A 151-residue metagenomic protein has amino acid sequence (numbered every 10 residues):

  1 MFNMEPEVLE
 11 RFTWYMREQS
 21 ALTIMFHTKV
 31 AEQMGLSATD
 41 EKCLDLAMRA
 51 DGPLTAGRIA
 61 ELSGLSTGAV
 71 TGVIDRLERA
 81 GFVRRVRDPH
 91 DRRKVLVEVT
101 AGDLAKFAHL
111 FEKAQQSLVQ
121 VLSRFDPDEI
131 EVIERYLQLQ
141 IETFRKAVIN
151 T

Functional and structural regions predicted by a protein language model:
M1-M34: N-terminal leader segment of winged-helix/HTH proteins
M1-M4, D128-T151: C-terminal regulatory/oligomerization modules of transcriptional regulators
Q19-F26, S63, K106, L110-V121 (+3 more regions): Alpha-helical linker/hinge and terminal dimerization helices associated with HTH transcriptional regulators
H27-L65: N-terminal helix-turn-helix DNA-binding core of bacterial DNA-binding proteins
D45, T71-G72: Base-recognition residues in the alpha-helical recognition helix of bacterial helix-turn-helix
G68: Key DNA-contact positions within bacterial/archaeal DNA-binding proteins
V73-R76, Y136: Residues within the DNA-recognition helix of helix-turn-helix
R76-E131: Charged, amphipathic alpha-helical coiled-coil/dimerization segments
